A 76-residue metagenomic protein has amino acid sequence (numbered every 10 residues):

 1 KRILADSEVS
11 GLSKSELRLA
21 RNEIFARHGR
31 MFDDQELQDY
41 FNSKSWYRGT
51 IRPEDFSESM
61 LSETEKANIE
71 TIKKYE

Functional and structural regions predicted by a protein language model:
K1-D6, I51-E54: Acidic/histidine-rich, surface-exposed loop or edge segments in extracytoplasmic proteins
A5, V9-L12, S57-M60: Conserved aromatic-histidine-acidic binding/catalytic patches
E8-L12, E16-G49: Amphipathic alpha-helical packing elements
S43-E76: Extended, charge-rich alpha-helical interface modules
